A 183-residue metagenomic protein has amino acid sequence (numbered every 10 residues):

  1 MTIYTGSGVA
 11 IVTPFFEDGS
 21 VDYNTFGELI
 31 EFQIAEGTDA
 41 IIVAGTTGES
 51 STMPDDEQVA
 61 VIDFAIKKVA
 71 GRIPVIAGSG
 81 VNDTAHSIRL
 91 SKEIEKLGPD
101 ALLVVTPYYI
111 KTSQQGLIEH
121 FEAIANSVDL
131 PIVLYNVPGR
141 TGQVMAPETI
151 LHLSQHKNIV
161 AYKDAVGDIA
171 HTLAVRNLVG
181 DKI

Functional and structural regions predicted by a protein language model:
T2-V9, T13-V144: Active-site beta->alpha loop and helix N-cap motifs at the rims of alpha/beta catalytic domains
N126-S127, R140-I183: Catalytic alpha/beta core domains of metabolic enzymes, predominantly
